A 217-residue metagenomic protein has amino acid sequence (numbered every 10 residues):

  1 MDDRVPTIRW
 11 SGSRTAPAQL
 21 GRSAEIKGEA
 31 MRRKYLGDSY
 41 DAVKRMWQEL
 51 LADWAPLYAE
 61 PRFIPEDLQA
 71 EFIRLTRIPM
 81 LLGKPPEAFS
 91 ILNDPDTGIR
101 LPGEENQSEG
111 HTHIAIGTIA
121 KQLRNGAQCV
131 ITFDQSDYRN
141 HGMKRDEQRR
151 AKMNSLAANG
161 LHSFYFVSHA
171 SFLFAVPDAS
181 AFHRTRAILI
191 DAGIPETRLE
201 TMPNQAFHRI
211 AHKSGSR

Functional and structural regions predicted by a protein language model:
V5-R217: Class I S-adenosyl-L-methionine-dependent methyltransferase catalytic core
